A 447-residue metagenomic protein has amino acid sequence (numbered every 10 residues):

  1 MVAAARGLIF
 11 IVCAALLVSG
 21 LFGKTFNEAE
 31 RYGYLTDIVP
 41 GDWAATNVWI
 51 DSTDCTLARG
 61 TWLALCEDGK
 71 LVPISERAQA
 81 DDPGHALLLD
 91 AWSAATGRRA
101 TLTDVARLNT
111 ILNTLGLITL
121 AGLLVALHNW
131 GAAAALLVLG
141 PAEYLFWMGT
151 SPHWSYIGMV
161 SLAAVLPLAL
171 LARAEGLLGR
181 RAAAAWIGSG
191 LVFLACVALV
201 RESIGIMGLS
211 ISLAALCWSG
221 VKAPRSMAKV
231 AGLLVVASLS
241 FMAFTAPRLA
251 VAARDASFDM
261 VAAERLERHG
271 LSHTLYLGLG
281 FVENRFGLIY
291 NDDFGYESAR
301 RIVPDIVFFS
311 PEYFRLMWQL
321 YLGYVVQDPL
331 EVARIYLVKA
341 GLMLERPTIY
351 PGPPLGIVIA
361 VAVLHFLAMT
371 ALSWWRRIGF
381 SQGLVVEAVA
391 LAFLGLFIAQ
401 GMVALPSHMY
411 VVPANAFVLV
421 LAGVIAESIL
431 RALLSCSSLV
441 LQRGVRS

Functional and structural regions predicted by a protein language model:
M1-A3, M207-F241: Perimembrane helix-loop-helix junctions
T36-I74, A252-G341: Membrane-proximal stem/loop segments at transmembrane-domain junctions that anchor or position
D54, R59-A100, R107, I111 (+1 more regions): Short hydrophobic/aromatic helix or loop-helix immediately within or flanking a transmembrane segment in polytopic
P83, L102-A106, T110-N113, L136-S161 (+3 more regions): Aromatic- and kink-enriched transmembrane "portal" helix at the membrane-lumen/periplasm boundary that abuts
R99-N113, Y324-G401, L405: Membrane-interface anchor segments at the N-terminal boundary of transmembrane helices in multi-pass membrane enzymes
L120-Y144, R180-R181: Transmembrane-helix signature of polytopic, membrane-embedded enzymes that assemble or transfer cell-envelope glycans
L162-S189, C217, V221-K222, A432: Membrane-interface transmembrane helices that cradle and orient dolichyl/undecaprenyl
A185-R201, L234-A243: Membrane-interface alpha helices of multi-pass inner-membrane proteins
